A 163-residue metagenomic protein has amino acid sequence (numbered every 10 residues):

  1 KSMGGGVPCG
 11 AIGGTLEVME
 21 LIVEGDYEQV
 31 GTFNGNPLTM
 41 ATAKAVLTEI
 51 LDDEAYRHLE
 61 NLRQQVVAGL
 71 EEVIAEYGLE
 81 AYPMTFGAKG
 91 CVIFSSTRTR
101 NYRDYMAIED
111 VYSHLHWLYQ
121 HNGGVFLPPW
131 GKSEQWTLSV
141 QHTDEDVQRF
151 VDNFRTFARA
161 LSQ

Functional and structural regions predicted by a protein language model:
K1-Q163: Conserved N-terminal phosphate-binding loop of PLP-dependent enzymes in the Aspartate aminotransferase
